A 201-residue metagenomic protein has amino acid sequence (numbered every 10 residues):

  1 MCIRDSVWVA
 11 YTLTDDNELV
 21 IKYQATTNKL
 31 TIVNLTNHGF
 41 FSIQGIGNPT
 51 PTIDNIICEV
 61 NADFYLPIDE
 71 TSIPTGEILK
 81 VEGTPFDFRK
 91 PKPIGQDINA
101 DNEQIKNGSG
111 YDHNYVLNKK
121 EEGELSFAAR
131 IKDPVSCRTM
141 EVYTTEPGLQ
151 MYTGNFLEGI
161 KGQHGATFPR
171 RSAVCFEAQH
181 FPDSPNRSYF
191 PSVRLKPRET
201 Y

Functional and structural regions predicted by a protein language model:
R4-Y201: An exposed, glycine/acidic-rich loop-and-rim segment of catalytic or binding clefts
